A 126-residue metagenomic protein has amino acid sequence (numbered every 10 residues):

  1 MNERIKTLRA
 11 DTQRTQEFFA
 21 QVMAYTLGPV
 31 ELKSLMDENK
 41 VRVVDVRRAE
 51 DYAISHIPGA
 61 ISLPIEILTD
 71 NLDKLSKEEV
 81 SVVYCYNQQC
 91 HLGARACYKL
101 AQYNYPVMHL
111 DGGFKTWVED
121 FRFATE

Functional and structural regions predicted by a protein language model:
M1-R42, D51, E126: Flexible, polar/low-complexity N-terminal or interdomain linker segments that lie immediately upstream of folded
R42, I61, M108: Conserved beta-strand positions in the Rossmann-like core of class I SAM-dependent methyltransferases
R48: Short, glycine/acidic-enriched loop or turn micro-motifs at the edges of active sites
Y52-P58, L75: Short loop/helix-cap segments at secondary-structure boundaries that form the rim of catalytic
L63-V83: Helix-loop module immediately N-terminal to the HCX5R catalytic loop in PTP-like cysteine phosphatase domains
S76-V118: Catalytic cysteine-centered active loop of the rhodanese-like fold, especially the PTP/DSP P-loop
K77, R122-E126: Short low-complexity, flexible loop/linker segments enriched in glycine and/or proline with clustered acidic
